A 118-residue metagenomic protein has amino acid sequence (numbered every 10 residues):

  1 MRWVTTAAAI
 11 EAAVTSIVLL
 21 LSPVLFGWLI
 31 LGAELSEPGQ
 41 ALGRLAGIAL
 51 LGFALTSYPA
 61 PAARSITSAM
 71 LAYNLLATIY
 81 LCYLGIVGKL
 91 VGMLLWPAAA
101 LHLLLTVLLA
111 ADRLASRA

Functional and structural regions predicted by a protein language model:
M1-A8, A12-G39: Membrane-helix boundary elements
R2-T5, A9-A12, G47-L50, T67 (+5 more regions): Residues within membrane-spanning alpha-helices of integral membrane proteins, especially the hydrophobic core/packing
A13-L20, P38-P61, A69-I79: Core segments of alpha-helical transmembrane spans in multipass integral membrane proteins
V24-A33, A62, V87-L90, S116-A118: Membrane-interface elements of multi-pass transporters and channels
A33-Q40, L90-A100: Non-cytosolic membrane-interface motifs at loop->transmembrane helix junctions
P59-P61, I79-P97, R113-A115: Membrane-helix boundary connector in multi-pass membrane proteins
L104-A118: Membrane-water interface at the C-terminal end of transmembrane alpha helices
